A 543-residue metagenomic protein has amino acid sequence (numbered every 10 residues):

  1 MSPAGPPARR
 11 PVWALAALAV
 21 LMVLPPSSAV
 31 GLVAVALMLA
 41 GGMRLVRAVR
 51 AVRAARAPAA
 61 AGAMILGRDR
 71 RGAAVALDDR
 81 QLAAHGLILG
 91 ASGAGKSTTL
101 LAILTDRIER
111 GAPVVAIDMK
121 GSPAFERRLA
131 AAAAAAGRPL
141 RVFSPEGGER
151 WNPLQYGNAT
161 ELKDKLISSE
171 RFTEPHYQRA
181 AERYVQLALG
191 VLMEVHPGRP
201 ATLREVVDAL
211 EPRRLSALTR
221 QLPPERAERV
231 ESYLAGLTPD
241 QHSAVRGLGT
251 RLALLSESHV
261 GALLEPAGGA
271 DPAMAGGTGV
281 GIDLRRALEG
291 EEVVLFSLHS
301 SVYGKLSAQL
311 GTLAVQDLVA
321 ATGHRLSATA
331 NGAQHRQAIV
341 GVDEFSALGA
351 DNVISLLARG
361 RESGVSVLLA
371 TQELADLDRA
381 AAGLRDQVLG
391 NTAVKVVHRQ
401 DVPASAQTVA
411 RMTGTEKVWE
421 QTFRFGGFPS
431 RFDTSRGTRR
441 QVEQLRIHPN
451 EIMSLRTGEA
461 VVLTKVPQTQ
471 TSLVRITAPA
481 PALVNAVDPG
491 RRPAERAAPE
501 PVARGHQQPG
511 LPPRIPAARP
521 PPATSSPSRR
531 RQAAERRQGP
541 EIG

Functional and structural regions predicted by a protein language model:
M1-A94, T98-I103, Q309, G426 (+1 more regions): Basic- and hydrophobic-enriched, low-structure N-terminal and domain-boundary segments that flank ATP-binding catalytic
S27-V30, R127, N352-V353, A381 (+1 more regions): Hydrophobic alpha-helical membrane-insertion segments
R47-A60, D69-R70, L89-V365, N450-T471 (+2 more regions): P-loop NTPase motor domains
D78, G332-A333, Q387: Structural motif
Q81-A84, G147-N152, V402-A406: A short acidic, often aromatic-flanked loop/helix-cap motif at beta-alpha or helix-coil junctions that lines enzyme
T160, L357-V466: Conserved ATP-driven motor cores of ASCE-family P-loop NTPases powering translocation/secretion/packaging/pilus
P527-G543: Non-Sec secretion/translocation targeting segments of pathogen effectors
